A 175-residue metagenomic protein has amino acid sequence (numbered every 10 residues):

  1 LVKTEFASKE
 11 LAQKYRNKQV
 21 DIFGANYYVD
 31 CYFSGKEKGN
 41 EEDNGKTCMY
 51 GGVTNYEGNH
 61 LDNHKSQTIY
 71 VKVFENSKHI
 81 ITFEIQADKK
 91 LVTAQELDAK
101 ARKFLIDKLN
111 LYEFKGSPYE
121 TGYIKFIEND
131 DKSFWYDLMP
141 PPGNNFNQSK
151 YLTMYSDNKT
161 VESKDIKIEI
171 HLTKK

Functional and structural regions predicted by a protein language model:
L1-E75: Feature for mature exported/ectodomain regions
V2-S8, A12-Q13, Q67-Y136: Mature extracytoplasmic domains of secretory-pathway proteins
D21, D30, D43, D62 (+8 more regions): Acidic-enriched, low-complexity/disordered segments with a strong bias for Aspartate over Glutamate
M139-K175: Proteolytic cleavage junctions
